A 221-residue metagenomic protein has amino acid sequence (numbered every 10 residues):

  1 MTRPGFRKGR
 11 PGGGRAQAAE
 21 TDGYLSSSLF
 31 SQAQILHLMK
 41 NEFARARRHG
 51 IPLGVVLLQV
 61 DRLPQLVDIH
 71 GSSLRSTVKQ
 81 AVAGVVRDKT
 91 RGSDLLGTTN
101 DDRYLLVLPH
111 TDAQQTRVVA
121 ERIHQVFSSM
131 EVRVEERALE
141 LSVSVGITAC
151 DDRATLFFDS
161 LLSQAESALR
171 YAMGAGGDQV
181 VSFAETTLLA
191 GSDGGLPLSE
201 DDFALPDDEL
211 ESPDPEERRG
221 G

Functional and structural regions predicted by a protein language model:
K8-S31: Amphipathic HAMP/coiled-coil signal-transducing linker helices that couple sensory inputs to cytosolic output domains
Y24-K40, R47-G54, D61-R87, G97-D101 (+2 more regions): Conserved long alpha-helical elements within nucleotide-processing catalytic cores of c-di-GMP signaling and class III
R45, D88-S93, V126-R137, Y171: Short catalytic/binding micro-motifs of nucleotide second-messenger systems
D68, V107-D112, S128, C150-D151: Residue-level recognition of strand-loop junctions within catalytic nucleotide-signaling folds
S76, R91-G92, D102-P109, R133: Flexible loop/N-cap segments at domain edges
L95-T98, L139: A short pre-motif secondary-structure segment
Y104, V143-I147: A structural signal for short, well-ordered beta-strand segments
Q114, V118, C150-S167, Y171-E211 (+1 more regions): Catalytic cores and conserved motifs of cyclic dinucleotide signaling enzymes
